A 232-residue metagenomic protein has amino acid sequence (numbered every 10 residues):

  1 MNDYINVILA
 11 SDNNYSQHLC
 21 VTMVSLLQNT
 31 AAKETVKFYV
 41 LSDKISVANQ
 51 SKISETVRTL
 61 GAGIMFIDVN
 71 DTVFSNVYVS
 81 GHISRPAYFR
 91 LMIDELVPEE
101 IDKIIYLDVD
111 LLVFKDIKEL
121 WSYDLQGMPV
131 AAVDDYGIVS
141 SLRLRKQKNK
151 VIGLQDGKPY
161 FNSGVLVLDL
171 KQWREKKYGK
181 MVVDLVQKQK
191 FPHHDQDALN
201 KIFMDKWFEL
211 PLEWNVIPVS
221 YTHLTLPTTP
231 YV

Functional and structural regions predicted by a protein language model:
M1-F74: N-terminal anchoring/stem segment of glycosyltransferases
T59-E95: Active-site-proximal specificity loops/subdomain of glycosyltransferases
I104: Short aromatic/hydrophobic "clamp" motif used to bind/position activated sugar donors
D108-L112: The conserved acidic donor/metal-binding loop of glycosyltransferases
K115-S140: Conserved donor-nucleotide/metal-binding helix-loop-beta segment in metal-dependent transferases, i.e., the alpha-helix
Y136-G137, K158-L224: Catalytic core and acceptor-binding pocket of nucleotide-sugar-dependent glycosyltransferases
V139-L154: Surface-exposed acidic, glycine/proline-enriched linker/cap segments that occur as 15-30-residue helix-coil
H223-V232: Single conserved hydrophobic/aromatic residue that forms the stacking wall/gate of nucleotide- or nucleobase-binding
